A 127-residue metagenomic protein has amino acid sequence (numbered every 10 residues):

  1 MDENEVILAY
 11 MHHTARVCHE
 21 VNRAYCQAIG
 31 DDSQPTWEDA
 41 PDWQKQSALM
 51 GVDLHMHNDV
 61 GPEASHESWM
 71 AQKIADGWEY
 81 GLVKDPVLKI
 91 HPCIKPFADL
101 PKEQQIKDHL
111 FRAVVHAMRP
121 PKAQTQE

Functional and structural regions predicted by a protein language model:
M1-E127: Alpha-helical propensity feature that highlights long, continuous alpha-helices across diverse contexts
